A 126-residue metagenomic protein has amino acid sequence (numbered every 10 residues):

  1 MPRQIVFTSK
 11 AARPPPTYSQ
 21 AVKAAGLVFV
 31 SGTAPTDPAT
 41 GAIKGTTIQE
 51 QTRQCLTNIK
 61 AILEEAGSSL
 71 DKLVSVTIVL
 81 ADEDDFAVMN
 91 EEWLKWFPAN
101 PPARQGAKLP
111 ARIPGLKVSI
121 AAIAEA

Functional and structural regions predicted by a protein language model:
M1-T57, A61-V74, L80-A126: N-terminal presequence-like segments and the immediate start of the first folded domain
